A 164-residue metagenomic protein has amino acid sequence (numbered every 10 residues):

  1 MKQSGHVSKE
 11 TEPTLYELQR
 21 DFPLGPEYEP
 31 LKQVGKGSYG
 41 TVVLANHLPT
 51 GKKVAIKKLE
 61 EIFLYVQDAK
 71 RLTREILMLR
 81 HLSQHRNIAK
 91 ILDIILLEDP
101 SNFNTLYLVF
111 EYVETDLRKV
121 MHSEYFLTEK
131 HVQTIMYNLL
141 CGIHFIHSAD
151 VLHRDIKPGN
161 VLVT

Functional and structural regions predicted by a protein language model:
T41: Conserved N-lobe ATP-binding subsite of Hanks-type protein kinase domains, especially the beta3 VAIK lysine
N46-V54: Conserved N-lobe loop of protein kinases adjacent to the ATP-binding glycine-rich P-loop
K53, K58-Q84: Conserved N-lobe beta3->alphaC-helix segment of eukaryotic protein kinase catalytic domains
Q84-I94: Conserved HxN/HPN-centered segment at the entrance to the catalytic loop of eukaryotic protein kinase-like domains
F103-D116: Conserved short submotifs of the Hanks-type protein kinase catalytic core that shape the nucleotide-binding pocket
L117-L127: AlphaC helix of the protein kinase catalytic domain
I135-M136: Activation segment signature within eukaryotic-like protein kinase domains
H147-T164: Catalytic-loop of the protein kinase fold
